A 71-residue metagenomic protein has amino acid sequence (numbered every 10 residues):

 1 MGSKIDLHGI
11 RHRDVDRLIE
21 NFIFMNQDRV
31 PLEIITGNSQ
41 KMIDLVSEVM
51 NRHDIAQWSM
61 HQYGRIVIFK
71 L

Functional and structural regions predicted by a protein language model:
M1-L71: Long, charged, low-complexity intrinsically disordered regions
